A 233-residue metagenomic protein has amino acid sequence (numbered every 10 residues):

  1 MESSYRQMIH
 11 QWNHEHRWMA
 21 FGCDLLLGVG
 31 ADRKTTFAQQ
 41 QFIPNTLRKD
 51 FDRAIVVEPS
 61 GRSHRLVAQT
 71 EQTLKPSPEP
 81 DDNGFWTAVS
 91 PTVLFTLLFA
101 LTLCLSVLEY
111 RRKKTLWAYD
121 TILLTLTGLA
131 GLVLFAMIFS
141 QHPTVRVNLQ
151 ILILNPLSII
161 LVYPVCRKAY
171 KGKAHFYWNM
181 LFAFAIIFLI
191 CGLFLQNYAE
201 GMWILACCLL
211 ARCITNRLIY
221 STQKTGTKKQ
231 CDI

Functional and structural regions predicted by a protein language model:
M1, A100, C104, K114 (+1 more regions): Polar low-complexity intrinsically disordered regions
M1-P80: Soluble extramembrane regions of membrane proteins in the secretory/endomembrane system
S4, P44, S90, A118 (+2 more regions): Alpha-helix initiation/capping motif
K34, K49, K75, K113-K114 (+3 more regions): Context-gated lysine
T70-T144, Q150-I153: Core alpha-helical transmembrane segments of integral membrane proteins
T125-G131, F135-I233: Generic detector of multi-pass transmembrane helix bundles and their immediately adjacent loops in polytopic membrane
